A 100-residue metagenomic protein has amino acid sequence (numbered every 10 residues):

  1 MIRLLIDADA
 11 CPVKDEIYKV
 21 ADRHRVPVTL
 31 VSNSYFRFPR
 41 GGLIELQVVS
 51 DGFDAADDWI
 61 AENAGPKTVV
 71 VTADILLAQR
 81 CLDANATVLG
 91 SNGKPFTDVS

Functional and structural regions predicted by a protein language model:
I2-S100: Nuclease catalytic cores that cleave nucleic-acid phosphodiester bonds, predominantly acidic two-metal-ion
